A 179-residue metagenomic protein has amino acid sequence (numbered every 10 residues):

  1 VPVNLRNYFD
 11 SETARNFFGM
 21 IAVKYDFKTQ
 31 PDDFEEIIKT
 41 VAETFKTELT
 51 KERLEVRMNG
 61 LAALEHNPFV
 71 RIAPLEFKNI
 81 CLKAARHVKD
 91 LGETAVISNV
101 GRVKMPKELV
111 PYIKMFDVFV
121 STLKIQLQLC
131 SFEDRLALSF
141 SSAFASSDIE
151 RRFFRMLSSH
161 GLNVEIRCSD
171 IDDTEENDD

Functional and structural regions predicted by a protein language model:
V1-D179: Acyl-thioester-dependent acyl-group transfer interface
